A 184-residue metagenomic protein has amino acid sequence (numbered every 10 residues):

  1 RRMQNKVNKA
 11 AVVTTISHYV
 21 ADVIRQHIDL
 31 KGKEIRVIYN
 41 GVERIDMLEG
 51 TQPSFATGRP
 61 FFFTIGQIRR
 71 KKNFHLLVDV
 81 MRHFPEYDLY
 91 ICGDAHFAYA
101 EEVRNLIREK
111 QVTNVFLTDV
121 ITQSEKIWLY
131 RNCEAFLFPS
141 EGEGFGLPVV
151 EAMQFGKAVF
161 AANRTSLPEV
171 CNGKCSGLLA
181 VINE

Functional and structural regions predicted by a protein language model:
R1-E184: Carbohydrate transferase catalytic cores enriched for Leloir-type hexosyltransferases
